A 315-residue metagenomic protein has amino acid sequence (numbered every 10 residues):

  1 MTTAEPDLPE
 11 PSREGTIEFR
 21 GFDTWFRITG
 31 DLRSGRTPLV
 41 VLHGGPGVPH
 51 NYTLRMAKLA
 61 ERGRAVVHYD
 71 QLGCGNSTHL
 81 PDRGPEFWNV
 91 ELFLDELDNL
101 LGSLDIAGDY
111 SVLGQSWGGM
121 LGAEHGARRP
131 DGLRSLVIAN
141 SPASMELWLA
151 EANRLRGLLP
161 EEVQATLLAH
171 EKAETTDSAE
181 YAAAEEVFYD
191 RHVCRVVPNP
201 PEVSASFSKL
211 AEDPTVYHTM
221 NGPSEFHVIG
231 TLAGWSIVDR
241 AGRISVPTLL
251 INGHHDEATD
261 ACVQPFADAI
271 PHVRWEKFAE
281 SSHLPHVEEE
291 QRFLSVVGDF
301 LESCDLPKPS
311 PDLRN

Functional and structural regions predicted by a protein language model:
T3-D23: N-terminal cap/lid segment of alpha/beta-hydrolase-fold proteins
F22-D82: Conserved HGGG/HGGXW glycine-rich cap/lid loop of the alpha/beta-hydrolase fold
V41-G45, S116, G253: Glycine-rich His-Gly loop
H68-W117, S295: Active-site loop/oxyanion-hole signature of alpha/beta-hydrolase fold enzymes
G108-E151: Conserved hydrolase catalytic core segment
R156-V246: Alpha/beta-hydrolase
T231-S281: Conserved loop-alpha-helix segment in the C-terminal half of the alpha/beta-hydrolase fold that carries the catalytic
H272-N315: Catalytic active-site module of serine/aspartate enzymes centered on a nucleophile-bearing elbow/loop
